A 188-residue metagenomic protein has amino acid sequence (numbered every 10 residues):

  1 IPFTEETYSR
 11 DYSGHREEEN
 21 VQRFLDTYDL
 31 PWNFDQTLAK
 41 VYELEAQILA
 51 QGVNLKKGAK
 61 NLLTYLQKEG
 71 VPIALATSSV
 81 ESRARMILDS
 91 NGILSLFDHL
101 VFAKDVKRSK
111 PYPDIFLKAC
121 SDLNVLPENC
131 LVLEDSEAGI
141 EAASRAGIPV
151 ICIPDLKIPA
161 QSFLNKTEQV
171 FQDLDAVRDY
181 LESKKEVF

Functional and structural regions predicted by a protein language model:
I1, V71, I148: Short phosphate-binding/catalytic loops that engage adenosine nucleotides
I1-R10: Conserved phosphoryl-transfer catalytic core
E6, R23-N61, E69: Metal-dependent phosphoesterase signature
T7, E19-R23, K40, N61 (+3 more regions): Alpha-helical elements of Rossmann-like donor-binding domains used by nucleotide-donor carbohydrate transfer enzymes
R10, L55, I73, R108 (+1 more regions): Conserved SAM-binding loop
R16-P31, I87, A119-C120: Helix-loop "lid/cap" segments that line or gate small-molecule binding pockets
A50-N54, S78, G147: Short, flexible loop segments at the rims of nucleotide/cofactor-binding pockets, characterized by
T64-Q67, V80-F188: Asp-based, Mg2+/Mn2+-dependent phosphohydrolase catalytic module
